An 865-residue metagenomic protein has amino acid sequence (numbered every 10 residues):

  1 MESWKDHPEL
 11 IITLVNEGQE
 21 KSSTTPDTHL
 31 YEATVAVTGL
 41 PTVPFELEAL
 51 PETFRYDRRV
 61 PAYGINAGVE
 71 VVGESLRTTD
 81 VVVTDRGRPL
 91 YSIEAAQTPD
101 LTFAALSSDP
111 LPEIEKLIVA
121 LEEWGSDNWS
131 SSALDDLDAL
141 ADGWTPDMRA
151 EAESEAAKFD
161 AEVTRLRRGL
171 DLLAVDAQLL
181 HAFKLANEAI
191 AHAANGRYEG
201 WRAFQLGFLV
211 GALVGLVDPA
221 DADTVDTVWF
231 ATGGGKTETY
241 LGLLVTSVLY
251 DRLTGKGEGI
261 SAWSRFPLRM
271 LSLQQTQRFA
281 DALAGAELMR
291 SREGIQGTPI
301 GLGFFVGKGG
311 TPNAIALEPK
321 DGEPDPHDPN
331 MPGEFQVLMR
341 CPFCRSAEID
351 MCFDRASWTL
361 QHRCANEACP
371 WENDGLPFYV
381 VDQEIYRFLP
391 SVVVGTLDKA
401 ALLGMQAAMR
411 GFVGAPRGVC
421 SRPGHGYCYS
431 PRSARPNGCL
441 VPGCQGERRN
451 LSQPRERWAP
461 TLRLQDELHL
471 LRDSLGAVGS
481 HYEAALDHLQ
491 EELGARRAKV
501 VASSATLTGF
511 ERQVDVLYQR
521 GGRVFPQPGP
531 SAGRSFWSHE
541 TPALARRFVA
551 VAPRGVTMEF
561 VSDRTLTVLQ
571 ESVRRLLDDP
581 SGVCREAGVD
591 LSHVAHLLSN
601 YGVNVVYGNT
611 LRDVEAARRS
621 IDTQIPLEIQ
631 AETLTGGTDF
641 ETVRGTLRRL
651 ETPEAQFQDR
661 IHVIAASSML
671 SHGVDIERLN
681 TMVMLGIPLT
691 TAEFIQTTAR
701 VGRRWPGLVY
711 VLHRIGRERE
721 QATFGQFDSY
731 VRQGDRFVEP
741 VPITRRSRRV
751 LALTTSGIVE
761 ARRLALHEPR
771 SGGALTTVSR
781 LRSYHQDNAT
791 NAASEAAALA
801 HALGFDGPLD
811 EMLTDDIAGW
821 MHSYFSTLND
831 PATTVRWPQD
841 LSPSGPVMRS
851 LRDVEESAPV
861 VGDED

Functional and structural regions predicted by a protein language model:
P112-L213, M339-P342, S346, D398 (+5 more regions): Low-complexity, highly charged intrinsically disordered N-terminal segments that act as targeting/localization
V228-G234, E467-L475, L486-L517, Q527: Conserved helicase ATPase motor motifs in RecA-like P-loop NTPase domains
E258-E287, G303-G310, G395-M405, A505-E511 (+1 more regions): Conserved Walker A/P-loop ATP-binding site and its immediately adjacent core in helicase/helicase-like ATPase domains
G307, P312-P342, A498, T508-E511 (+2 more regions): Conserved interdomain linker/interface between the two RecA-like ATPase lobes of SF2 helicase motors
P390, D398, V413-A434, P454-E491: SF2 helicase catalytic motif II
D639-A666: Conserved helicase ATPase core of P-loop NTP-dependent helicases/translocases
L670, V674-G686, G707-V711: A short beta-strand element within the Helicase C-terminal
R700-G734: Conserved segment of the helicase C-terminal RecA-like domain
